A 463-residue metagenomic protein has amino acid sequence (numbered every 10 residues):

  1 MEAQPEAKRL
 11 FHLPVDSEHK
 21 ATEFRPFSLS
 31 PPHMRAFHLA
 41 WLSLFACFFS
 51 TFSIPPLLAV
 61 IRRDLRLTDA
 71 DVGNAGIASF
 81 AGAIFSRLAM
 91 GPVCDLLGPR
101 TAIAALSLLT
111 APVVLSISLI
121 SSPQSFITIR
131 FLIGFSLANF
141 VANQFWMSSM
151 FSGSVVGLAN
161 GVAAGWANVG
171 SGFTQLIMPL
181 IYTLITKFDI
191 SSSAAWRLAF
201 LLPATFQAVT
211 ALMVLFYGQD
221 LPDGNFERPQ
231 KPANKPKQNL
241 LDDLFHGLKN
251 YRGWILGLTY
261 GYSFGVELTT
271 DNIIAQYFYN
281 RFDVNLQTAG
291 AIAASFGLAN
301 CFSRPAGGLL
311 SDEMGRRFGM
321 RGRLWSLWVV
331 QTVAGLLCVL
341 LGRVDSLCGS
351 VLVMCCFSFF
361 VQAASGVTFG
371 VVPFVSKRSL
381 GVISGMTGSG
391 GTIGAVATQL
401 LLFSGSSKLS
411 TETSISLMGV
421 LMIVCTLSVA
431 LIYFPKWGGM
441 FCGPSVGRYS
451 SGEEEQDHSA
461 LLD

Functional and structural regions predicted by a protein language model:
M1-F49: Cytosolic juxtamembrane N-terminal segment immediately preceding the first transmembrane helix of multi-pass
F52, S79-L88, A138, G172 (+4 more regions): Residue-level signature of mid-helix packing/kink "hotspots" within the transmembrane helices of 12-pass Major
I54-L58, G247-P305, S365: Extracytoplasmic gate region of multi-pass secondary transporters
F85-Q124: Conserved MFS/SLC helix-loop-helix module at the cytosolic interface between two early adjacent transmembrane helices
T101-L115, R321-V339: Structural signature of the two symmetry-related core transmembrane helices
I129-W166: Cytoplasmic helix-loop-helix junction between adjacent transmembrane helices in 12-TM secondary transporters
G157-T183, N300, S384-T398: Glycine-rich segments within core transmembrane alpha-helices of 12-TM secondary carriers
A163-P222: Helix-loop-helix hairpin linking two adjacent transmembrane segments in secondary transporters
